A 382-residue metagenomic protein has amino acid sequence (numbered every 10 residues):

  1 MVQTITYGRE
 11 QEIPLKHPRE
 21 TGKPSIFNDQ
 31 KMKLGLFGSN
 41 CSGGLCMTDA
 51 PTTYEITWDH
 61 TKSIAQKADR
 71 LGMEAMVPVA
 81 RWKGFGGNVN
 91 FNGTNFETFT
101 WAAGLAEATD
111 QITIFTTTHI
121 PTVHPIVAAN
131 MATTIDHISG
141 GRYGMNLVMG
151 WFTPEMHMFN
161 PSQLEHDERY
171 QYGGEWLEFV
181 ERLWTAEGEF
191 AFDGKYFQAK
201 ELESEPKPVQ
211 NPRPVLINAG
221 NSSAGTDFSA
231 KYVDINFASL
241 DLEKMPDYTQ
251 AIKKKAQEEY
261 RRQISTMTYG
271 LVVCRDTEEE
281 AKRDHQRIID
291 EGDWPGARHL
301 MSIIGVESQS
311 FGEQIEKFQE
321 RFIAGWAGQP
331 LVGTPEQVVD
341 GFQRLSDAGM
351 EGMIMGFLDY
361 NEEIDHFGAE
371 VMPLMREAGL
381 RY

Functional and structural regions predicted by a protein language model:
V2-A108, K207-P214: N-terminal beta1-alpha1-beta2 module of alpha/beta enzyme domains
V2-N40, Q66-D69, H166-P212, S239-A348 (+1 more regions): An alpha-helical appendage that flanks or caps ligand/catalytic pockets
M32-L36, M76-P78, I114-T118, Y143-L147 (+4 more regions): Hydrophobic faces of well-ordered beta-strands that scaffold small-molecule active sites in alpha/beta enzyme cores
L34, A68, G72, L105 (+9 more regions): Conserved, mostly hydrophobic/aromatic
L45-D59, T117-I126, S162, Q210-S223 (+2 more regions): Active-site mouth loops of central-metabolism enzymes
V89-F115, Y172-W176, I364-Y382: Alpha-helix-loop-beta-strand connector modules within alpha/beta enzyme cores
I126-A128, T133-W151: Hydrophobic or amphipathic alpha-helical targeting/insertion segments
D227-L242: A conserved active-site cap/scaffold subdomain adjacent to cofactor or substrate pockets
